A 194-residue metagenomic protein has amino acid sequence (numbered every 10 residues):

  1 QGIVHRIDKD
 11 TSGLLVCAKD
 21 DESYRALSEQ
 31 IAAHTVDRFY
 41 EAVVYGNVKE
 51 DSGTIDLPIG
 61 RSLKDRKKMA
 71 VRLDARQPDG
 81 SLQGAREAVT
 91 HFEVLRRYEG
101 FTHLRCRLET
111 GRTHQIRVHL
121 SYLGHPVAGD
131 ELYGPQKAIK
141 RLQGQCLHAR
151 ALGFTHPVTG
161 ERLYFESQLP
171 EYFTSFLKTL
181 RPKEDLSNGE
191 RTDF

Functional and structural regions predicted by a protein language model:
Q1-F194: RNA pseudouridine synthases
